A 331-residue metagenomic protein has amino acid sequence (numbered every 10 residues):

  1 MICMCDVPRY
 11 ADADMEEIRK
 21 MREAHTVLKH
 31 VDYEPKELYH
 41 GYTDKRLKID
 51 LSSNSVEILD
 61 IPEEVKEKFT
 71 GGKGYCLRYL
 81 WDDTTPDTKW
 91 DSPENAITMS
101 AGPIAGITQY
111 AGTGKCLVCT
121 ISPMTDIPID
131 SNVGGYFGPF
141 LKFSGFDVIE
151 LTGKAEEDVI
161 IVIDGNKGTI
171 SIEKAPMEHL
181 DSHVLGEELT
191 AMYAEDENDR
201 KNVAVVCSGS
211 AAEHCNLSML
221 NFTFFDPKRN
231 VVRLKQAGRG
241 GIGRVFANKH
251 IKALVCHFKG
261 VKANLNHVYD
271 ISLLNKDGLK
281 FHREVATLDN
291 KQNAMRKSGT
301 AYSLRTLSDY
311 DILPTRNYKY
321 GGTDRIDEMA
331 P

Functional and structural regions predicted by a protein language model:
I2-N132, Y136-P331: Intrinsically disordered, low-complexity segments enriched in small residues
